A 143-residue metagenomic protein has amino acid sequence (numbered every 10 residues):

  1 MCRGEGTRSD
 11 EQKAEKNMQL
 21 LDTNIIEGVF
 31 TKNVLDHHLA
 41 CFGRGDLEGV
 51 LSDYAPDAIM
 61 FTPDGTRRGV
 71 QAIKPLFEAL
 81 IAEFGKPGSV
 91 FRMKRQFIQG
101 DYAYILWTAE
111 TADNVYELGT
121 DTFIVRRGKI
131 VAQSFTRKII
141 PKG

Functional and structural regions predicted by a protein language model:
C2, G6, D10-S52, P56: Short, low-complexity N-terminal intrinsically disordered segments enriched in polar/charged residues
K16-F30, F61, K74-G143: A beta-strand edge to alpha-helix "cap/lid" segment located at domain peripheries
G45, D64-G65: Conserved short acidic donor-positioning loop in nucleotide-sugar-dependent glycosyltransferases
E48, R68, A72, V131: Short, flexible micro-motifs
G65-R68, T111: Glycine-/small-residue-rich active-site loops that bind phosphorylated ligands and cofactors
